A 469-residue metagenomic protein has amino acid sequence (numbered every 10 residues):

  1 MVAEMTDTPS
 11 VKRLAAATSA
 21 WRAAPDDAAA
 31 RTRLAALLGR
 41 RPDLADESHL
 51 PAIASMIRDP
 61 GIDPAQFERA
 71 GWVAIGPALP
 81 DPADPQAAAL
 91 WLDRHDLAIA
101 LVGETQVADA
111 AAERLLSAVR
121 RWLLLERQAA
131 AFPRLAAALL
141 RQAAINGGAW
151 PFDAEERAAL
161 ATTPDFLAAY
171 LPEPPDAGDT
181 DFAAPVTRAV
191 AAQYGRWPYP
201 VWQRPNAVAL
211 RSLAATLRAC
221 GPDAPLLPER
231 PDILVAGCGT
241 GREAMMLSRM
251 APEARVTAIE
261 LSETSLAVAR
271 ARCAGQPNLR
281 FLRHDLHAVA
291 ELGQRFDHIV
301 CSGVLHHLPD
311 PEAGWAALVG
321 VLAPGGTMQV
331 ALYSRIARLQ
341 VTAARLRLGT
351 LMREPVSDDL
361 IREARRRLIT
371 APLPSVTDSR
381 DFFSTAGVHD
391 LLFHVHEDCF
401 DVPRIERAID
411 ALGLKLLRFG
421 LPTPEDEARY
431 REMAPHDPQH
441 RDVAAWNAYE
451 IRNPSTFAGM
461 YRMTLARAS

Functional and structural regions predicted by a protein language model:
M1-R188, F419-L421, V443-S469: N-terminal accessory segments
N206-E229: Conserved alpha-helix/loop element of class I SAM-dependent methyltransferases that forms part of the SAM/SAH-binding
T240-P252: Conserved SAM-binding loop of SAM-dependent methyltransferases across substrates and taxa, primarily the Class I
G275-A288: Conserved SAM-binding strand-loop segment of SAM-dependent methyltransferases
H287-I299: A short acidic, Gly/Pro-enriched loop at the edge of an enzyme's catalytic core that lines a small-molecule cofactor
E312-P324: A short glycine-rich, Lys/Arg-flanked "PGG" loop and its adjoining helix->strand segment in the class I
T327-P374: Conserved class I S-adenosyl-L-methionine
A364, T370-S469: Rossmann-like AdoMet/SAM-dependent catalytic core
